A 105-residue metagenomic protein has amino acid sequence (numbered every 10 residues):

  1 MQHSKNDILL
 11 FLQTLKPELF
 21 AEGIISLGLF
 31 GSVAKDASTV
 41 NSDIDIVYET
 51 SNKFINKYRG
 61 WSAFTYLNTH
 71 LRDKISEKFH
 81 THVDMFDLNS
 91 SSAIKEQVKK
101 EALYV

Functional and structural regions predicted by a protein language model:
M1-S26, A34-V40, K53-V105: Catalytic core of pol beta-like nucleotidyltransferases
L29: Conserved histidines in hydrophobic membrane contexts and catalytic metal-binding motifs
S42-I44: Change "...and in nucleic-acid phosphodiester-cleaving endonucleases..." to "...and in nucleic-acid processing enzymes
V47-E49: Short hydrophobic/aromatic beta-strand micro-patches that form the beta-sheet surface supporting nucleotide- or nucleic
